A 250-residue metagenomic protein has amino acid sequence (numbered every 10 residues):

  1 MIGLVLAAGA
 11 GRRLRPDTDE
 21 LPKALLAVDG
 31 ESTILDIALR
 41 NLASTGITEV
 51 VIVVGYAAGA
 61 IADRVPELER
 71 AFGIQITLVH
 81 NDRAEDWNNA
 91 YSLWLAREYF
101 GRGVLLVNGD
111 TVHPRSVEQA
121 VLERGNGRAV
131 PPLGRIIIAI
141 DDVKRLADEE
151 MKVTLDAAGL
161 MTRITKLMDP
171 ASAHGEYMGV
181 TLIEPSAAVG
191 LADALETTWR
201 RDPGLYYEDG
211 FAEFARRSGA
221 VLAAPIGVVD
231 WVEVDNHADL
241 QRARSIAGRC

Functional and structural regions predicted by a protein language model:
M1-T18, A24-L25: N-proximal low-complexity "stem/linker" segments adjacent to membrane-targeting elements
I2-V5, R13, S32-G103, R201: Conserved N-terminal catalytic core of the sugar/cofactor nucleotidyltransferase
E20-D36: Short catalytic helix/loop segments, enriched in acidic residues and glycine and frequently bearing histidine
G30, Y56, A84, Y206 (+2 more regions): Short beta->alpha linker loops
Y56, L182-I183, D235: A conserved hydrophobic position in a structured secondary element of the catalytic/binding core that shapes
E69-L155: Conserved beta-loop-beta/alpha segment of the NTase-like Rossmann-fold superfamily that binds/positions NTPs
L122, L160-V229, A247-C250: Catalytic-core segments of class I nucleotidyltransferases/pyrophosphorylases that form NMP-activated intermediates
E233-C250: Short, basic/aromatic-enriched C-terminal tail that caps enzymatic domains
